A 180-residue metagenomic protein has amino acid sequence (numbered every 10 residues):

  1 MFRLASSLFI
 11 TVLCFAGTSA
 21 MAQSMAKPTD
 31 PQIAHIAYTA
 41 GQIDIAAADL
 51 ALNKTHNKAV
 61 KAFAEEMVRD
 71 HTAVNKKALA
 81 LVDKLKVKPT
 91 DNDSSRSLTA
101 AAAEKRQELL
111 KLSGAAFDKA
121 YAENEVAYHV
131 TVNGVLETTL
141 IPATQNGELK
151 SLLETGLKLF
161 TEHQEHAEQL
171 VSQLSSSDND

Functional and structural regions predicted by a protein language model:
F2-S7, A16, A20-D180: His/Met- and acidic-residue-enriched segments that coordinate or traffic transition-metal cofactors and support
